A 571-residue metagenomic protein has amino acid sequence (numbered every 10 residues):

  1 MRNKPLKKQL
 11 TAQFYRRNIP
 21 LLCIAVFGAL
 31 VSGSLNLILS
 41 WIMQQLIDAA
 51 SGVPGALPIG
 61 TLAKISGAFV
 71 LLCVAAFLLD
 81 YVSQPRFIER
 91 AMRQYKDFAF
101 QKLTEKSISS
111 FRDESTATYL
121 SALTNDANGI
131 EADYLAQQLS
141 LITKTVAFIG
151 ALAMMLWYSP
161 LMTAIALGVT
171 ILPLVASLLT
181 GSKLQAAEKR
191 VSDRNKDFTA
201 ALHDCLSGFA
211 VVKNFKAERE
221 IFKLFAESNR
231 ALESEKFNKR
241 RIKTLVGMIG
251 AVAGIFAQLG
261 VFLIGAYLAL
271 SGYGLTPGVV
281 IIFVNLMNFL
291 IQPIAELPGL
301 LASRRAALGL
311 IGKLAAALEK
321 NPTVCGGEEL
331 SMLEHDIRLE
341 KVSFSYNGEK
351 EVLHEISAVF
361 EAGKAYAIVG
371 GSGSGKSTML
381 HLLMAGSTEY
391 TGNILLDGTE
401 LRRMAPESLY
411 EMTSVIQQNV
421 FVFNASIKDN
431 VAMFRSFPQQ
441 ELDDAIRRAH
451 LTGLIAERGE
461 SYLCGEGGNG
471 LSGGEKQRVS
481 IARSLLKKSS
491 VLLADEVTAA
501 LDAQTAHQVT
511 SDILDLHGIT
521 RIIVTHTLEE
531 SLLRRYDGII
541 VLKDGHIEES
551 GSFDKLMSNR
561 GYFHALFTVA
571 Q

Functional and structural regions predicted by a protein language model:
A12, R16-I19, I108-S109, N125-Y134 (+10 more regions): An intracellular "coupling" helix at the cytosolic face of ABC transporter transmembrane type-1 domains
L22-A76, W157-L161, Y273, P277: Transmembrane helix-loop-helix hairpins at lipid-water interfaces of multipass membrane proteins, especially the type-1
L35, L39, G55, T124-V169 (+2 more regions): Hydrophobic alpha-helical transmembrane segments of ABC transporter permease domains
K64-A76, T170-L172, A176, K243-A257 (+1 more regions): Hydrophobic alpha-helical segments in the permease module
A217, R241, F289-A317: Cytosolic ends of transmembrane helices, especially the final helix of ABC transmembrane type-1 domains
M384-A385: Helix-to-loop junction immediately C-terminal to a conserved catalytic motif
S414, N419, I427-N430, Y462-S558: ABC-family ATPase nucleotide-binding domain "signature/switch" substructure
V420-L463, K488, Y562-A565: Conserved "ABC signature" C-loop
